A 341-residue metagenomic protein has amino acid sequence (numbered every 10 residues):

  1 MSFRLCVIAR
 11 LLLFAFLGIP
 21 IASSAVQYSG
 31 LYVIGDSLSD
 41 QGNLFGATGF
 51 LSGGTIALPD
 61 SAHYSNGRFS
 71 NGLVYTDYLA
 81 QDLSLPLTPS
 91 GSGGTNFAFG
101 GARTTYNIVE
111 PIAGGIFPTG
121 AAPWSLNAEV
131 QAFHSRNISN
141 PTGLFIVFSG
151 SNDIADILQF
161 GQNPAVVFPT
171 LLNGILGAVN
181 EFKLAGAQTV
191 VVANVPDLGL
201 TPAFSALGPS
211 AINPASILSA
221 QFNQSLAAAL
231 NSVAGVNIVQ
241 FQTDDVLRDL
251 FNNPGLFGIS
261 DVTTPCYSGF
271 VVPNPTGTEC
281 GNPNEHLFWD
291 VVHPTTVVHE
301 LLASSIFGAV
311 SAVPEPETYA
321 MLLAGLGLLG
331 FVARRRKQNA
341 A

Functional and structural regions predicted by a protein language model:
S2-L11: Bacterial N-terminal signal peptides that target proteins for export
R4, L17, V313-P314: Compositionally biased, low-complexity segments enriched in small residues
I19-A22: N-terminal signal peptide c-region/cleavage motif recognized by signal peptidases
S24-A312, E317: Conserved active-site regions of diverse hydrolases
E315-A333: A short, hydrophobic C-terminal helix/tail in secreted or cell-surface proteins
F331-A341: C-terminal membrane-anchoring or membrane-association module
